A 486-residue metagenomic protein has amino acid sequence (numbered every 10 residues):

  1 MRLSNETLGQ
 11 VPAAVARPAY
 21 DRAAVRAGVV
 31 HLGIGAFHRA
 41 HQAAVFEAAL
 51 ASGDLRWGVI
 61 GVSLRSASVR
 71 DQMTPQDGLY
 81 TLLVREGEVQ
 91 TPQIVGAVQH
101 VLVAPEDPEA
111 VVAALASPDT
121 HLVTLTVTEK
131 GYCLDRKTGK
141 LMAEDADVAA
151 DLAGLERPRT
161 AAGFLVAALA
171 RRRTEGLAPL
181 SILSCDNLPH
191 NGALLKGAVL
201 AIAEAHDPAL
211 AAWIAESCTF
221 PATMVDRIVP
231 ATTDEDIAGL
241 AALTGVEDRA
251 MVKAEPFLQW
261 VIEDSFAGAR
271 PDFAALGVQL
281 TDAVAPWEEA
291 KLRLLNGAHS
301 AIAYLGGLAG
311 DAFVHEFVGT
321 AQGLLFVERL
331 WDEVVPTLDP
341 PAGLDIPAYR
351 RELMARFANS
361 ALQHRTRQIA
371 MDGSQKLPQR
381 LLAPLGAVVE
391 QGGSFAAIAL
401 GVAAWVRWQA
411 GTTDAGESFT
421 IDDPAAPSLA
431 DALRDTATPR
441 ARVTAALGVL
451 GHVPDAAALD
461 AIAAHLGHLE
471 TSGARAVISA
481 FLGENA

Functional and structural regions predicted by a protein language model:
M1-A486: Substrate/ligand-engaging "lid" and interaction regions
